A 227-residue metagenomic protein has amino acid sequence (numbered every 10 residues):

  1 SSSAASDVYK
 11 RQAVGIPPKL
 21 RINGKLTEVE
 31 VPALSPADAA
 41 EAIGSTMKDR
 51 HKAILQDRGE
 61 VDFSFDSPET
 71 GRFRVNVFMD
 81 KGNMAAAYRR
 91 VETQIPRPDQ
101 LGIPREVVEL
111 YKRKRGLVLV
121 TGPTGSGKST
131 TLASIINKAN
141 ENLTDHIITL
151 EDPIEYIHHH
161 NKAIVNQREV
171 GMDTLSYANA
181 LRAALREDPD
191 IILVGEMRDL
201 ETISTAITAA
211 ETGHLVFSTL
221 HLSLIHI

Functional and structural regions predicted by a protein language model:
S1-A5, Y9, I225-H226: Single conserved hydrophobic/aromatic residue that forms the stacking wall/gate of nucleotide- or nucleobase-binding
K10, V75, L110, D152 (+2 more regions): Residue-level signature of catalytic and energy-coupling elements of molecular machines, predominantly ATP/GTP-dependent
P18-G24, E28-V31: Amphipathic coiled-coil signal-relay and dimerization helices
E28-A33, A37-A40, G44-T121, N137-E151 (+2 more regions): P-loop NTP-binding catalytic core
T124: The conserved Walker
G127: Conserved glycine(s) of the Walker
T131, I135: Hydrophobic positions on the alpha1 helix immediately C-terminal to the Walker A/P-loop
T144-H146, P153-I225: Switch/coupling sub-region of P-loop NTPases
